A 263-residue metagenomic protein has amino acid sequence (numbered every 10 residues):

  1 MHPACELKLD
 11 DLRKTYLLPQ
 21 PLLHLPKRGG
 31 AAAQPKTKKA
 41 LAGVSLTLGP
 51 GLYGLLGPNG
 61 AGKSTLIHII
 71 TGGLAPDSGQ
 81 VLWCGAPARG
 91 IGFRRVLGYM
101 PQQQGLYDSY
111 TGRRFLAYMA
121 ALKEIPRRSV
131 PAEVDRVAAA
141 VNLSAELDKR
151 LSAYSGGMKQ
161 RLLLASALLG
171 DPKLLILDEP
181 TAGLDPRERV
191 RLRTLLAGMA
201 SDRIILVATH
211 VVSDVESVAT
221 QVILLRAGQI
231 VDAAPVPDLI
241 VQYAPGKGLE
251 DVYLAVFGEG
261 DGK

Functional and structural regions predicted by a protein language model:
L25, A117, A121, R128-E146: Conserved ABC ATPase "signature" region
T71: Helix-to-loop junction immediately C-terminal to a conserved catalytic motif
G79-F93: Conserved ABC transporter NBD signature motif
L169-K173: A short, proline-enriched helix->beta-strand linker immediately N-terminal to the Walker B motif in ABC-type P-loop
L175-E179: Catalytic Walker B motif of ABC-type/P-loop ATPase nucleotide-binding domains
